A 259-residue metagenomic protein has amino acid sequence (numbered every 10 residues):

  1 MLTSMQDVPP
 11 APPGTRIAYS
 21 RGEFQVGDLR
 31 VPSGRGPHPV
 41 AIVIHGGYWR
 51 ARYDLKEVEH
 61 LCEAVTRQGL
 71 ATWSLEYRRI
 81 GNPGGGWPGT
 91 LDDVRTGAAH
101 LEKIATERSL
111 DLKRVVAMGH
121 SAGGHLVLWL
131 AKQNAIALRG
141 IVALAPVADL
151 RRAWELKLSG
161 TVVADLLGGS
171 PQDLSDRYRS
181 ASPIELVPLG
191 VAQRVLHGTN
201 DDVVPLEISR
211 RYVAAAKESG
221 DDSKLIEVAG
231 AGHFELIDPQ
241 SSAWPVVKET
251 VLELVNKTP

Functional and structural regions predicted by a protein language model:
M1-R35: N-terminal cap/lid segment of alpha/beta-hydrolase-fold proteins
R30, V203, R210-P259: C-terminal catalytic histidine-bearing segment of alpha/beta-hydrolase fold enzymes
L55-W73: Short amphipathic alpha-helix adjacent to the substrate-entry channel of hydrolases
G85-T106: Alpha/beta-hydrolase active-site loop
H100-V116, S121: Gly/Ser-rich "nucleophile elbow"/oxyanion-hole loop immediately N-terminal to the catalytic nucleophile in hydrolases
G119-W129: Glycine-rich nucleophile elbow surrounding the catalytic serine of serine-hydrolase chemistry
W129-L174: Hydrolase active-site cap/lid region
L189, V195-H197, D201: Short beta-strand/loop motif that positions the catalytic acidic residue of the alpha/beta-hydrolase fold
